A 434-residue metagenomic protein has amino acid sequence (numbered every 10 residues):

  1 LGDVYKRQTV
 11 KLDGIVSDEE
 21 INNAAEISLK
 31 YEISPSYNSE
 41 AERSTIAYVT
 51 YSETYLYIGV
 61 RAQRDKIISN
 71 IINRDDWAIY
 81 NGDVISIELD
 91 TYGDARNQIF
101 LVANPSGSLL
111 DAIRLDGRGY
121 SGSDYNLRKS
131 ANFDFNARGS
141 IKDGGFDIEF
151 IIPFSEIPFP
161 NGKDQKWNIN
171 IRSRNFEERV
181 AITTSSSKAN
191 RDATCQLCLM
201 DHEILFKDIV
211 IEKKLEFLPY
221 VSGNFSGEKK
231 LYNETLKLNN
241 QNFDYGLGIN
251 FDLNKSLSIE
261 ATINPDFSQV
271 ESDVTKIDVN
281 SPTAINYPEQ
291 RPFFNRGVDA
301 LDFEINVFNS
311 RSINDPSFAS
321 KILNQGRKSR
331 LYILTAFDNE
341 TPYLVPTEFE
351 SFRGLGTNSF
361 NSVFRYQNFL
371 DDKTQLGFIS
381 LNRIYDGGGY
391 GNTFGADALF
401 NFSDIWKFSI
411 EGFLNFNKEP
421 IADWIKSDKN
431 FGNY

Functional and structural regions predicted by a protein language model:
L1-Y5, F431-Y434: Short, intrinsically disordered, charge-balanced linker/junction segments flanking boundaries in proteins
D3-Q367, G377, G388: Structural preference for beta-rich elements and adjacent junctions enriched in aromatics
V221, T335-F337, S380-N382, A396 (+1 more regions): Active-site proximal loops enriched in glycine and acidic residues that flank catalytic Cys/His/Asp and coordinate
L253-K255, F369-T374, G389, L399-F408 (+1 more regions): Secondary-structure transition/capping motifs at alpha-helix termini and the adjoining loop/turn into the next element
S312-N314, G356-N358, R383-N392, N415-I421: Solvent-exposed loop/turn segments connecting transmembrane beta-strands in outer-membrane beta-barrel proteins
F352, P420-Y434: Solvent-exposed loop segments that connect transmembrane elements
R365, G395-D397: Contiguous, well-ordered alpha-helical segments that form the cores/surfaces of helical PPI scaffolds
T393-G395, K407-G412, D423: Contiguous transmembrane helix-bundle modules in multi-pass membrane proteins
